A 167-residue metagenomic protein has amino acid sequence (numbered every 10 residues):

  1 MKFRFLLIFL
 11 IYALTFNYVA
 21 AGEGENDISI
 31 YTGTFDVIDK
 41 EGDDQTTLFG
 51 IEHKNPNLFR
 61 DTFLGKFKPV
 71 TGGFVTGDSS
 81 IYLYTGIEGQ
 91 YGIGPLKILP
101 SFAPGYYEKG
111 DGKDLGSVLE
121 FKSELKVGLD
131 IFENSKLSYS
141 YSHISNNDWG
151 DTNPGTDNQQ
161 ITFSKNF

Functional and structural regions predicted by a protein language model:
M1-E25: Cleavable N-terminal export/targeting peptides
V19-E25, E41, P56-F67, G92-I98 (+1 more regions): Short loop/turn motifs that connect adjacent beta-strands in outer-membrane beta-barrel proteins
I28-I38, L64-T76, L99-Y106, S140-S145: Transmembrane beta-strand segments that form the barrel wall of outer-membrane beta-barrel proteins
V37-T47, G73-Y84, G112-V118, D148-T156: Solvent-exposed loop/turn segments connecting transmembrane beta-strands in outer-membrane beta-barrel proteins
T46-I51, L129, P154-F167: Outer-membrane beta-barrel "beta-signal"
H53-N55, G89-Y91, L129, H143 (+1 more regions): Residue-level signature of outer-membrane beta-barrel architecture
D78-F102: Helix-adjacent hinge/juxtasegments
L96-S123: Mid-chain, well-packed structural core segment of small domains
